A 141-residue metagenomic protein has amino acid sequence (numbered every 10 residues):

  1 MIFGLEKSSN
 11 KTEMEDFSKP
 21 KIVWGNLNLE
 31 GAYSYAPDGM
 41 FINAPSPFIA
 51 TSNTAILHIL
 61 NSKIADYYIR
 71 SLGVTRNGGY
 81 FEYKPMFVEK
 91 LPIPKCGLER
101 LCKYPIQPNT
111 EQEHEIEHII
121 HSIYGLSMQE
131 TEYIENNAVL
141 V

Functional and structural regions predicted by a protein language model:
M1-R100, S122-Y124: Polybasic, glycine- and aromatic-enriched phosphate-binding surface used to engage nucleic acids
I93-V141: Non-catalytic DNA-recognition/assembly elements of restriction-modification systems
